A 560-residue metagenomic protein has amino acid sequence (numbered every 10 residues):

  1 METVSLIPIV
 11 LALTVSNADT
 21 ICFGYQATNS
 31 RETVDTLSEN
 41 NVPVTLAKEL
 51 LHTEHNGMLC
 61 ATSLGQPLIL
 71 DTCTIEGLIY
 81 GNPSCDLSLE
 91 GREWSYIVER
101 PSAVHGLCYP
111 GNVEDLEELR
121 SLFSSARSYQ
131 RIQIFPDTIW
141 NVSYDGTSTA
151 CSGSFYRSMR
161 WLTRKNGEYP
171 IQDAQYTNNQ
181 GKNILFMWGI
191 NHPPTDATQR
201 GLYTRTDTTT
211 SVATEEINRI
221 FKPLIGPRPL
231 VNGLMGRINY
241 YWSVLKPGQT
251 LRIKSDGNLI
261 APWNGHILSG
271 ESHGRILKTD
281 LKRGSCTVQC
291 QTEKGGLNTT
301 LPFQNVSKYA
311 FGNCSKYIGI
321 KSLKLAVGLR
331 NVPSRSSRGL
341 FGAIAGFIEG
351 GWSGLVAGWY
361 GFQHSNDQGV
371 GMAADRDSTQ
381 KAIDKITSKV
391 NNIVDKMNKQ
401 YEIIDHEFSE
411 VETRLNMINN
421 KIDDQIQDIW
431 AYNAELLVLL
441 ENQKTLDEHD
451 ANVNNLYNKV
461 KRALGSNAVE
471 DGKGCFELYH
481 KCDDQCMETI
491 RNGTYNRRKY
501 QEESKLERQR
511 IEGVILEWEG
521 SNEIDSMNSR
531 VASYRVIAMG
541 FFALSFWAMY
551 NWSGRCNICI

Functional and structural regions predicted by a protein language model:
E2-I560: Extracellular/luminal domains of secretory-pathway glycoproteins
